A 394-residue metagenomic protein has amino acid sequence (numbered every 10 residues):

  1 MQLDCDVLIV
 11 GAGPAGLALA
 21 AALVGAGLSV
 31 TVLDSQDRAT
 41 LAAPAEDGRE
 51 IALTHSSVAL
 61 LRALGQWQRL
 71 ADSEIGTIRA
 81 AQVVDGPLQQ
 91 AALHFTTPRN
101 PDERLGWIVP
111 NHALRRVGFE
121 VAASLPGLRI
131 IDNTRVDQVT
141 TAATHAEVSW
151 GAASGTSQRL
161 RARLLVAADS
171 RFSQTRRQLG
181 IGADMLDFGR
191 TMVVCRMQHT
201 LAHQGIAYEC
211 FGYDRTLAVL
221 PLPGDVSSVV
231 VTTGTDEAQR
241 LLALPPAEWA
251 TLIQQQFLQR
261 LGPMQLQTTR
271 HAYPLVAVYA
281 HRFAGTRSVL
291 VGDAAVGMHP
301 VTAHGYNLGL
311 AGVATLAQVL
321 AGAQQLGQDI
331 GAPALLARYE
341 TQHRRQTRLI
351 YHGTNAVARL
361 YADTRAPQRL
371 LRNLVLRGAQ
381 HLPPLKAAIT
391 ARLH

Functional and structural regions predicted by a protein language model:
L3-D4, L70-Q178, L186-T191, P246: Conserved N-terminal helical subregion
C5-V32: N-terminal Rossmann-like FAD-binding beta1-loop-alpha1 element of flavoenzymes
V24-R49: Glycine-rich FAD pyrophosphate-binding loop
V32-L33, A167, V291, M298: Generic enzyme active-site microenvironment
D47-G86: N-terminal FAD cofactor-binding segment of flavoenzymes
L61, G151-R159, L164-R270: Conserved FAD-binding catalytic core of PHBH/FMO-like flavoproteins
E237-G331: FAD/FMN-dependent oxidoreductases across multiple families
Q318-H394: C-terminal helical "tail/cap" subdomain of flavin- and related membrane-associated enzymes
